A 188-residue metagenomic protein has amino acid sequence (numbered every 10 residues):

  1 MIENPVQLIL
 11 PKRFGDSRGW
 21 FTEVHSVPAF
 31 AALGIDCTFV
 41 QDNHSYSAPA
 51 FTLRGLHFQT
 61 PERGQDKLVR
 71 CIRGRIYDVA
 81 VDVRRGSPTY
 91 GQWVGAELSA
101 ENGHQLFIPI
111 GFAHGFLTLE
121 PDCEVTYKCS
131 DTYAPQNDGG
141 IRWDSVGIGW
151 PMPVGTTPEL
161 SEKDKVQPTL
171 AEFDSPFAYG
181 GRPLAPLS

Functional and structural regions predicted by a protein language model:
M1-N102, E120-D122, C129-S188: Non-catalytic, conserved peripheral segments adjacent to functional cores
L98-F107, F112-L117: Beta-rich strand-turn-strand
